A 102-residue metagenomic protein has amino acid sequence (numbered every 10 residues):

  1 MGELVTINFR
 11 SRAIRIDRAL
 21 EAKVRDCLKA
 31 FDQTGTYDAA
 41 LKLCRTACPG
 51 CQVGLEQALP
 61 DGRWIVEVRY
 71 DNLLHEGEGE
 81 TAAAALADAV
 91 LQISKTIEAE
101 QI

Functional and structural regions predicted by a protein language model:
M1-V5, L91-I102: Short intrinsically disordered terminal tails
G2-L73: N-terminal segment of the canonical double-stranded RNA-binding domain
Q33, E78-G79: A structural signal for short, well-ordered beta-strand elements
E80-S94: A short, charged, amphipathic alpha-helix used as a generic interaction element across diverse proteins
